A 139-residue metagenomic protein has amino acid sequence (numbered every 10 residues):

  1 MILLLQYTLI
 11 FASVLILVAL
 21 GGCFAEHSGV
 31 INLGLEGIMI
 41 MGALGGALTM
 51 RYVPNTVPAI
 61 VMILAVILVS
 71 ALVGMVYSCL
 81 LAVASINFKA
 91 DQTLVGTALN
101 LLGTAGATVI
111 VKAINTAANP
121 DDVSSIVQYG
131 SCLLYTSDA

Functional and structural regions predicted by a protein language model:
M1-A19, I31, G45, V53-V66: Membrane-interfacial amphipathic/re-entrant helices at transmembrane-helix boundaries
I10, V14-V18, I38, G42 (+4 more regions): Alpha-helical transmembrane segments in multi-pass membrane proteins
A19, A25, G29, A71 (+1 more regions): A generic hydrophobic-helix recognition signal that picks specific residues within alpha-helical hydrophobic
F24-G45, I86-L99: Short, non-helical or kinked segments that cap or interrupt transmembrane helices
V57-T104: Alpha-helical transmembrane segments within multi-pass membrane transporters and channels
Y77, K89-L134: Membrane-water interface segments at the C-terminal ends of transmembrane alpha-helices in multi-pass inner-membrane
Y135-A139: Conserved small/polar residues in nucleotide/adenosyl-binding loops
